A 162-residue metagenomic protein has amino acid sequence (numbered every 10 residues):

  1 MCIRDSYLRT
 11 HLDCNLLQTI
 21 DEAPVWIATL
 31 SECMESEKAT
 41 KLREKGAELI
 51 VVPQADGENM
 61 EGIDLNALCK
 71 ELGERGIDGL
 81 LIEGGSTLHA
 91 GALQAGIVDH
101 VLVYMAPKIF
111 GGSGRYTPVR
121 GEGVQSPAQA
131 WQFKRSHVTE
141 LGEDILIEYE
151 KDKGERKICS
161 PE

Functional and structural regions predicted by a protein language model:
M1-R75, T87-A90, C159-E162: Active-site ligand-binding patch in enzyme domains
D5, I27, I82, D99 (+1 more regions): Residue-level signal for inorganic ion chemistry
E22, I77-G79, V98-H100, D144-L146: Active-site lining segments that contact anionic ligands and/or coordinate catalytic metals
T29, V51, V103, H137-E140: Structural signal for conserved beta-strand scaffold positions within catalytic alpha/beta enzyme cores
E32, G121-E162: Conserved histidine-centered catalytic loops in small-molecule metabolism enzymes
E37-A39, L80-L81, G112-S113: Extended hydrophobic-aromatic, low-complexity segments
I77-G84, H89, Q94, L102-Y104: Helical hairpin unit composed of two closely spaced alpha helices linked by a short loop
Q94-F133: Flexible, gly/pro- and Lys/Arg-enriched active-site loops
